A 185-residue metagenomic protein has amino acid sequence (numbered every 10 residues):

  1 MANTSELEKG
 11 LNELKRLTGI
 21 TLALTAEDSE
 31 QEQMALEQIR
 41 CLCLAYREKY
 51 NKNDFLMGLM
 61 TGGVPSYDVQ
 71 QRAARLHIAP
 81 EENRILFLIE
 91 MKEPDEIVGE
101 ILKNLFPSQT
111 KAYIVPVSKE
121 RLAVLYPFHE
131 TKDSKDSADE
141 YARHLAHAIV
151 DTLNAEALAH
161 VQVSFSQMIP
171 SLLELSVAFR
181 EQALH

Functional and structural regions predicted by a protein language model:
M1-L17, T21: Gram-positive cell-envelope targeting signals
T4-S5, A23-T25, S29-E32, L36 (+1 more regions): Hydrophobic helix-rich structural segments at or within alpha/beta enzyme and signaling domains
